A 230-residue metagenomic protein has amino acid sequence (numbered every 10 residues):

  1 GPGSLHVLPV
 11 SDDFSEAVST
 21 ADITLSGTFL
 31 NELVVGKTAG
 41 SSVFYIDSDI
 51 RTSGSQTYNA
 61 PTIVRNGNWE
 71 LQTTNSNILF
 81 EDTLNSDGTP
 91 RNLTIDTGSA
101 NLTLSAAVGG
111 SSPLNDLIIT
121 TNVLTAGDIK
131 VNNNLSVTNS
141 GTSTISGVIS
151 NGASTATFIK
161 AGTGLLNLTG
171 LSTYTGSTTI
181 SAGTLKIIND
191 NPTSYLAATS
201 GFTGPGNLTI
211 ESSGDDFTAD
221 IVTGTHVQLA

Functional and structural regions predicted by a protein language model:
G1, D12-L30, G40, D49-S53 (+4 more regions): Surface-exposed loop/turn positions within long extracellular repeat scaffolds, especially the passenger domains
L5-P9, I95: Short, hydrophobic/proline-enriched secondary-structure or compact coil segments at domain edges
V7, E16-V18, V35: Polar, low-hydrophobicity, Gly/Ser/Thr/Asn/Asp-enriched low-complexity stretches outside signal peptides
V35, Y58, F80-T83, L104 (+2 more regions): Core hydrophobic positions of leucine-rich repeats
V43-F44: Proline-enriched interdomain boundary motifs that mark the N-terminal boundary and often initiate the first structured
A60-N92, D96-T97: Self-maturation zones of extracellular/virion spikes and adhesins
